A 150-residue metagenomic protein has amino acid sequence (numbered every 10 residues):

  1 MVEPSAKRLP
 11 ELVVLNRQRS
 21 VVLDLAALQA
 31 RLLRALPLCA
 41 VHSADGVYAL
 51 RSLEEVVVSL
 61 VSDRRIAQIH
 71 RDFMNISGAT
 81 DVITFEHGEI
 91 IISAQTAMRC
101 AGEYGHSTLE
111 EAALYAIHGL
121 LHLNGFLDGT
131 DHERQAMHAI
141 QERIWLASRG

Functional and structural regions predicted by a protein language model:
M1-A113, L121-G150: An acidic/histidine-cluster motif and surrounding catalytic segment that typifies divalent-metal-assisted enzyme active
